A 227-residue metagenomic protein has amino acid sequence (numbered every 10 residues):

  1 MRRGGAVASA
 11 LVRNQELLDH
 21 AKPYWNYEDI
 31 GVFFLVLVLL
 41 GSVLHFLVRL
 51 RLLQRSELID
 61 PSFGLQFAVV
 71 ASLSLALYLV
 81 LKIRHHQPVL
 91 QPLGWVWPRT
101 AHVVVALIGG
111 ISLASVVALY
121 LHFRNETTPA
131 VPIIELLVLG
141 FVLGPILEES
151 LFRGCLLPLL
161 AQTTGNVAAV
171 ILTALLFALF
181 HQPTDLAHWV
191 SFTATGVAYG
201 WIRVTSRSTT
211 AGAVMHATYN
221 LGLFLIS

Functional and structural regions predicted by a protein language model:
M1-P92, L221-S227: N-terminal, membrane-interfacial amphipathic/helix-forming hydrophobic leader that caps and precedes the first
G31, G64, V103-L107, I134 (+4 more regions): Hydrophobic alpha-helical transmembrane segments
R51-L65, I83-G144, P158, Q162: Juxtamembrane helix-loop-helix connectors linking adjacent transmembrane helices in multi-pass membrane enzymes
V69-L73, L136-G140, E149, S191-Y199: Hydrophobic core segments of transmembrane alpha-helices in multi-pass, intramembrane catalytic enzymes
R99, S150-L172, W201-S208: Membrane-interface helix/loop boundary segments of multi-pass membrane proteins
G110-A114, N166-H181, A217: Small-polar-interrupted transmembrane alpha-helices in polytopic inner-membrane proteins
I146-L151, C155-L156, L179, P183 (+2 more regions): Active-site His/Glu-centered metal-binding helix of metallohydrolases
V170, A174, H188-S227: Functionally important transmembrane alpha-helices
